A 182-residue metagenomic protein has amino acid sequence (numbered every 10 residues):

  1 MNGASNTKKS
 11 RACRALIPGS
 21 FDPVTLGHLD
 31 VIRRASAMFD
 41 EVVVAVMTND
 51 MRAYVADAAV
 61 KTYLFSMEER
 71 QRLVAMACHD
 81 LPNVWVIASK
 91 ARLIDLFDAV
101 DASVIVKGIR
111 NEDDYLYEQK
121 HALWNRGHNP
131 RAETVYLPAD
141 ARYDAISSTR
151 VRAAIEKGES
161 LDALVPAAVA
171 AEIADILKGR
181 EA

Functional and structural regions predicted by a protein language model:
M1-A182: Nucleotidyltransferase catalytic core that binds NTPs
